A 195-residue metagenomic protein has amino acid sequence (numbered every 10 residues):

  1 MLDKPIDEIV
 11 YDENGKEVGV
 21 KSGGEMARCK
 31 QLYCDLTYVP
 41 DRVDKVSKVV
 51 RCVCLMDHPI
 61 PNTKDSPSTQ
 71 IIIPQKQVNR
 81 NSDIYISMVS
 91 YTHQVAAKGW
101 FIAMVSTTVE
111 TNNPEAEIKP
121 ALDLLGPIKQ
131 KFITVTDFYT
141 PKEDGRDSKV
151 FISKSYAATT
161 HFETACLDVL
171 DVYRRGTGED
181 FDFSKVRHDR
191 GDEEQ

Functional and structural regions predicted by a protein language model:
D3-K131, T136: Mid-domain catalytic core of redox enzymes that form a hydrophobic substrate pocket/lid adjacent to a catalytic redox
T111-Q195: C-terminal catalytic lobe of FAD-dependent flavoproteins
